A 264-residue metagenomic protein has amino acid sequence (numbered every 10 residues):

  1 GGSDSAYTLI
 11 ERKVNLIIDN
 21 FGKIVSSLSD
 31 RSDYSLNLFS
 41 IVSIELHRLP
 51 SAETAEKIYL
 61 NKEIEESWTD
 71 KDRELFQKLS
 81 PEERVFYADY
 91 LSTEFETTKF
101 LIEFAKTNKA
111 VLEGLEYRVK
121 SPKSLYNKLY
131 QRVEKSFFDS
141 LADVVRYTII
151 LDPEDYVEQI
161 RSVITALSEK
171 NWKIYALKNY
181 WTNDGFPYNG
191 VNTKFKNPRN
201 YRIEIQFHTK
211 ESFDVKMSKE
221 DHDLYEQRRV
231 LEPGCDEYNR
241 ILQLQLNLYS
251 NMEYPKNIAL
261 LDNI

Functional and structural regions predicted by a protein language model:
G2-L141, V157, R161, K219 (+2 more regions): Charge-rich, low-complexity segments
Y130-I264: Long beta-strand-rich cores associated with HINT superfamily self-processing modules
